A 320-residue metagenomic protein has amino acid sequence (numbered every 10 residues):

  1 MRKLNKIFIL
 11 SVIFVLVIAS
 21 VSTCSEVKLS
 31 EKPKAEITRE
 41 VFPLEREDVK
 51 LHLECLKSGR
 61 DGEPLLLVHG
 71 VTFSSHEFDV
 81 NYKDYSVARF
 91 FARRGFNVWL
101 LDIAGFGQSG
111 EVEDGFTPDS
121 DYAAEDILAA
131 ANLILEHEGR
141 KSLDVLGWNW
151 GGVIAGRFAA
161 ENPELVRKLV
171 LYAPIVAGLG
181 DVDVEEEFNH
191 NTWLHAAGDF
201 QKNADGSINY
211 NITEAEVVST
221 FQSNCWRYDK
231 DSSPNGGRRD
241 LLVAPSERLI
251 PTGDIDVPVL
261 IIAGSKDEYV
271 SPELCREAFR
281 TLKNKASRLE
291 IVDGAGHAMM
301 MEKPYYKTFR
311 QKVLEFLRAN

Functional and structural regions predicted by a protein language model:
L29-R60: N-terminal cap/lid segment of alpha/beta-hydrolase-fold proteins
R60, L65-R93: Short, surface-exposed "cap/lid" segments of acyl-processing enzymes
Y85-G110: Conserved alpha/beta-hydrolase
T117-H137: Alpha/beta-hydrolase active-site loop
G180-I262: Alpha/beta-hydrolase
V257, S271-R280: Short alpha-helix in the alpha/beta-hydrolase fold that links the catalytic acid
K266-V270, M299: Acidic catalytic loop of the alpha/beta-hydrolase fold
A295-Y306: Catalytic histidine-centered segment of alpha/beta-hydrolase-like enzymes
